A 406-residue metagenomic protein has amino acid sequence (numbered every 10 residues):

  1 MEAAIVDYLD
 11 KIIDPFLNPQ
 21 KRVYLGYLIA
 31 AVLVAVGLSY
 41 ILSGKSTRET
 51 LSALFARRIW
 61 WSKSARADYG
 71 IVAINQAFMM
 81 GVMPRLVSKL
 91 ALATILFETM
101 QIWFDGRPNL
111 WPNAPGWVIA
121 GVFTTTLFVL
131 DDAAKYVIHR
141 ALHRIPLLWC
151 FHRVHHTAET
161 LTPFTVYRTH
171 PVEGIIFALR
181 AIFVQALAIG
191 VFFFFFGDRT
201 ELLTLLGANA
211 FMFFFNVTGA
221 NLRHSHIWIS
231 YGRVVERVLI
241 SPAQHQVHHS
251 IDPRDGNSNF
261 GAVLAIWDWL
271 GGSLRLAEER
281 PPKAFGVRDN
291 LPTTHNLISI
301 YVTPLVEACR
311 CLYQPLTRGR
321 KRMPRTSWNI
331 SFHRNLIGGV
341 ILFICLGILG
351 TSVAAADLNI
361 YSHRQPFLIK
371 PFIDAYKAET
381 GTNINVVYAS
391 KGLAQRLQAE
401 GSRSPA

Functional and structural regions predicted by a protein language model:
M1-P19: Short, strongly hydrophobic alpha-helical membrane anchors
V23-D105, F123-K135: Specific transmembrane helices
A65, V72, A262-L270, Y301-P315: A transmembrane-helix-recognition feature enriched in membrane-embedded lipid enzymes and envelope glyco-/phospholipid
I74-S88, L92, L96-F97, D105 (+1 more regions): Membrane-embedded catalytic scaffold of the fatty acid hydroxylase/desaturase
L206, P281-R322: A membrane-cytosol interface segment of integral membrane proteins
T326-V340: Bacterial N-terminal signal peptides that target proteins for export
G338-L349: Bacterial N-terminal signal peptides
A355-A406: Early extracytoplasmic/lumenal segment of secretory-pathway proteins
